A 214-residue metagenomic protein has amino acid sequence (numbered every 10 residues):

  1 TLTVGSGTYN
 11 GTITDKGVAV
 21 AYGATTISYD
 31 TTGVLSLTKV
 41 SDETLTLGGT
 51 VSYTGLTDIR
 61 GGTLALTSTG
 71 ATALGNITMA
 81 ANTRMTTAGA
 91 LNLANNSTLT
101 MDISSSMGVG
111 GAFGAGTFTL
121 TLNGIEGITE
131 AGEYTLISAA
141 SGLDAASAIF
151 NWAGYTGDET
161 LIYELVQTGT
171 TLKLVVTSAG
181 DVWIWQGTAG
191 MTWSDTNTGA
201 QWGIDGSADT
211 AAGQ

Functional and structural regions predicted by a protein language model:
T1-N76, F113-A115, T168-G213: Extracellular repeat-rich scaffold modules on cell surfaces
L2, T83-T86, T117-N123, D144-F150 (+1 more regions): Short, well-ordered strand-loop elements centered on a beta-strand within folded domains, enriched for acidic residues
T8, G48, T86, S138 (+1 more regions): Residue-level signal for pocket-adjacent positions within structured domains
S28, S68, A81-R84, I103-S106 (+1 more regions): Short, solvent-exposed secondary-structure boundary motifs
A65-T135, M191-S194: Extracellular beta-strand/loop-rich repeat segments of large surface/secreted proteins
T119-L122, G142-L143, G206-Q214: Short amphipathic alpha-helical segments with coiled-coil-like heptad repeat character
I125-E133, A139-N197: Outer-membrane translocation/initiation segment of Type V secreted surface proteins
L136-A139, G203-D205: Predominantly extracellular/luminal cell-surface or secreted proteins
